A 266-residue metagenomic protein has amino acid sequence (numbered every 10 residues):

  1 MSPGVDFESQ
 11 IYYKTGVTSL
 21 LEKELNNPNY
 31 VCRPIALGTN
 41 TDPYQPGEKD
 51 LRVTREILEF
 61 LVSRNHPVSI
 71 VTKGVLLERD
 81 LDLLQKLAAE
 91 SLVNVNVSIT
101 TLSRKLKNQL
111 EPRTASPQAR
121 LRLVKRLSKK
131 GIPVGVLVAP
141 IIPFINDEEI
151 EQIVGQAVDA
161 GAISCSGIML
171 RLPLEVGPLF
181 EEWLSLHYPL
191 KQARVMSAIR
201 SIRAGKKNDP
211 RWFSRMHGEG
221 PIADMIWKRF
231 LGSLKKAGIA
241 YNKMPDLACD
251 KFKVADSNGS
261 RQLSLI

Functional and structural regions predicted by a protein language model:
M1-N96, T100-N108, P117-R122, R126-K129: Conserved Radical SAM active-site core
I35-A36, V71, V134-V138, S166-I168: Short beta-strand segments at enzyme active-site cores
F60-H66, R122-V134, G205, R229-Y241: A structural motif corresponding to the C-terminal end of an alpha-helix and its immediate exit/capping segment
V75-E78, I142-E151: Active-site glycine- and acidic-residue-rich loops that bind and position anionic ligands or nucleotide-like cofactors
A88-L92, P133, D159-I163: Glycine-enriched alpha-helix->loop->beta-strand junction motifs that scaffold or abut catalytic
L102-R104, L110-R113, R126-D147, M169-L172 (+1 more regions): Conserved strand-turn element in the central/C-terminal portion of the radical SAM core barrel that lines
Q118-K125, A139, E148-D159: Internal, well-ordered alpha-helical scaffold/interface segments that support domain packing or protein-protein contacts
E148-I266: Auxiliary Fe-S-binding modules of radical SAM enzymes
